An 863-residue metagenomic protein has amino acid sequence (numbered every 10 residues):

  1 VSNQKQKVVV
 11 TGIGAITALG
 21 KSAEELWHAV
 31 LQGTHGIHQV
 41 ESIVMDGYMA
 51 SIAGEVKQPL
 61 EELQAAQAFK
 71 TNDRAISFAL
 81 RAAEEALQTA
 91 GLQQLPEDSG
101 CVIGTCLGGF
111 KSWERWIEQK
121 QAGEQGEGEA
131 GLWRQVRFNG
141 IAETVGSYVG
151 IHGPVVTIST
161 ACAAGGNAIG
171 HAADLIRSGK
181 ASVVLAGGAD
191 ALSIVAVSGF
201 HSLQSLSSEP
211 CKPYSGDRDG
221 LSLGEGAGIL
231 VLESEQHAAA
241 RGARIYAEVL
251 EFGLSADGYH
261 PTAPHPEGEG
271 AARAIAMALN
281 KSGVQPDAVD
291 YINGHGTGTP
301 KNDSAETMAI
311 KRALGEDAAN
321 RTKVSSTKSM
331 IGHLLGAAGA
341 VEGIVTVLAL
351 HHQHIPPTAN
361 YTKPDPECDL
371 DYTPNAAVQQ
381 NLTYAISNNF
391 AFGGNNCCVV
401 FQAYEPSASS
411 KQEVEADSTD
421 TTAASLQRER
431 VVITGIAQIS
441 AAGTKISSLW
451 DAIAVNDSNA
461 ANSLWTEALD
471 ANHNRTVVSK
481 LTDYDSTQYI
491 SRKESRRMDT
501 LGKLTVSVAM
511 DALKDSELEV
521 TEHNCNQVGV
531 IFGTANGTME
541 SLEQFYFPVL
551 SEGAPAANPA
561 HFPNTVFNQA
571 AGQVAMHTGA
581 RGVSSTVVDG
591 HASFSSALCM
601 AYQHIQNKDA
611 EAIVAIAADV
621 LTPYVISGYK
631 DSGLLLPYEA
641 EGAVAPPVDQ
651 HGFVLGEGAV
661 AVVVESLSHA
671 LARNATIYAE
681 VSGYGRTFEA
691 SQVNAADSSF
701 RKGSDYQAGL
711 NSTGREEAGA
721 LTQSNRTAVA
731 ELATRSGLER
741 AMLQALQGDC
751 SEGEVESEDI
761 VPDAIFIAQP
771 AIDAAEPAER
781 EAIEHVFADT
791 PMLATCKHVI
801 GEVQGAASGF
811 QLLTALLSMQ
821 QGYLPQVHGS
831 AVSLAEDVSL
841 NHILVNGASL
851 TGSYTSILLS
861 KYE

Functional and structural regions predicted by a protein language model:
V1-F69, A90, Q236-E248, I344-A359 (+6 more regions): ACP-dependent fatty acid/polyketide chain-elongation machinery
V1-V10, Q94-D98, S282-A288, E316-N320 (+6 more regions): Flexible, low-complexity linker/loop segments at domain and module junctions
K7-T11, T34-Q39, P210-S282, Y291 (+7 more regions): Condensing-enzyme catalytic core mediating Claisen C-C bond formation in acyl metabolism
V10, T34-T160, A189-V197, P286-N302 (+9 more regions): Conserved beta-ketoacyl condensing-enzyme motif
A15-A18, L63-E84, Q119, G128-R137 (+14 more regions): Active-site pocket-shaping loop/turn-to-helix segments
E41, K180-S202, S207-D219, F252-P266 (+12 more regions): Acyl-CoA/ACP chain-elongation machinery
A79-G91, F138, A142, G146-V149 (+12 more regions): Active-site-proximal alpha-helical scaffold in enzymes
G123-E129, G170, D174, A191-R241 (+9 more regions): Glycine-/small-residue-rich "gating" segment that lines the acyl/pantetheine channel and substrate pocket
